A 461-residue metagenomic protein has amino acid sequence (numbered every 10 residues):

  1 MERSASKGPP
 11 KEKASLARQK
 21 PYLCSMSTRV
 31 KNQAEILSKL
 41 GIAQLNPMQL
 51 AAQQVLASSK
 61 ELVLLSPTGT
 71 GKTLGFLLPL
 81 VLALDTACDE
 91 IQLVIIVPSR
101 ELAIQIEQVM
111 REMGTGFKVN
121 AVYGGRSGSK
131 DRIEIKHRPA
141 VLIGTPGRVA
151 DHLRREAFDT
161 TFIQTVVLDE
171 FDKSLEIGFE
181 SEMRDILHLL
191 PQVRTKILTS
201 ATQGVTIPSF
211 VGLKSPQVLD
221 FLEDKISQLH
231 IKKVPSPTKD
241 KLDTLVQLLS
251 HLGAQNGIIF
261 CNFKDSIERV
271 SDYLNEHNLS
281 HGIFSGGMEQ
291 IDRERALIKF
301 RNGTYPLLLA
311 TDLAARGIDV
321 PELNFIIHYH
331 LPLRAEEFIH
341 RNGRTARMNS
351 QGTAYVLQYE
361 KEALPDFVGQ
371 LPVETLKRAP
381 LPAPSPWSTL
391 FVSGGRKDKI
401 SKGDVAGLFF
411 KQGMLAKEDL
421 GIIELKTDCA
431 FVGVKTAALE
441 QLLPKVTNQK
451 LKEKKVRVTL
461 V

Functional and structural regions predicted by a protein language model:
L23-L65: Conserved pre-motif I regulatory segment
Q54-S58, L74-C88, R111: Walker A/P-loop NTP-binding motif
D89-D151, F162, S280-I283: Conserved nucleic-acid-binding Ia/Ib motif block in the N-terminal RecA-like helicase ATPase lobe
R132, S280-G282, M288-A310: Conserved helicase ATPase core of P-loop NTP-dependent helicases/translocases
D159-L222: Post-DEXD/H (motif II) to motif III coupling segment of the RecA-like Helicase ATP-binding lobe
Q228-Y273: Conserved interdomain hinge at the start of the Helicase C-terminal
I318-H330, T353-Y355: A short beta-strand element within the Helicase C-terminal
R344-Q370: Conserved segment of the helicase C-terminal RecA-like domain
